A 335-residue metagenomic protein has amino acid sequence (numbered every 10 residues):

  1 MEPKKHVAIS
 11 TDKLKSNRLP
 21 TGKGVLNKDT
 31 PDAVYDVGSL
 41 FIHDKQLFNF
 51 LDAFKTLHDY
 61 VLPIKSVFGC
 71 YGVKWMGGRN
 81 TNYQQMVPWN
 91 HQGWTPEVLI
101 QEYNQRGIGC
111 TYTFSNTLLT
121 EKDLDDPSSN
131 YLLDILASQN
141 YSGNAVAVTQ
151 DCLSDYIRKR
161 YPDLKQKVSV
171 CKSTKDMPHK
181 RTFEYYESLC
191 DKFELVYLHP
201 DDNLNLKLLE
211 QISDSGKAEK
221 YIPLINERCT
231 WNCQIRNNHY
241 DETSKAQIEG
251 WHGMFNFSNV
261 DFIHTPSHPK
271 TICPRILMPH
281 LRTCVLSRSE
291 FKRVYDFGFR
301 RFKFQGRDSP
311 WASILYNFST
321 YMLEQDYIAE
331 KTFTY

Functional and structural regions predicted by a protein language model:
E2-T182, K192-Y335: Active-site pocket-lining/capping segments in soluble small-molecule metabolic enzymes
